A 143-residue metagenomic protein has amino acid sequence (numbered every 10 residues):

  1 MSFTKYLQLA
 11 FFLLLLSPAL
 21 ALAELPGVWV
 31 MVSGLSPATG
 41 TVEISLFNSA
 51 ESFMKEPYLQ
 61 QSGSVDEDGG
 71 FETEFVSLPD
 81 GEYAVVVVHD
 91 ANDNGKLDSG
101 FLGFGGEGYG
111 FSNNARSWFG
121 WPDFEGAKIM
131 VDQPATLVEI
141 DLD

Functional and structural regions predicted by a protein language model:
Q8-P18: Bacterial N-terminal signal peptides
A19-A23: Sec/Tat signal peptide C-region and signal peptidase I cleavage site
G27-G34, I44, I140: A short, amphipathic beta-strand motif
E43-F47, V86: Beta-strand signatures of extracellular beta-sandwich domains
G70-S77: Exposed aromatic-hydrophobic patches
G81-V87: A short tyrosine-centered beta-strand micro-motif
A91-D98: Acidic, glycine-anchored loop motifs typical of Ca2+
G108-D143: Extracellular beta-sheet/turn segments enriched in Thr/Pro/Gly and aliphatic residues
